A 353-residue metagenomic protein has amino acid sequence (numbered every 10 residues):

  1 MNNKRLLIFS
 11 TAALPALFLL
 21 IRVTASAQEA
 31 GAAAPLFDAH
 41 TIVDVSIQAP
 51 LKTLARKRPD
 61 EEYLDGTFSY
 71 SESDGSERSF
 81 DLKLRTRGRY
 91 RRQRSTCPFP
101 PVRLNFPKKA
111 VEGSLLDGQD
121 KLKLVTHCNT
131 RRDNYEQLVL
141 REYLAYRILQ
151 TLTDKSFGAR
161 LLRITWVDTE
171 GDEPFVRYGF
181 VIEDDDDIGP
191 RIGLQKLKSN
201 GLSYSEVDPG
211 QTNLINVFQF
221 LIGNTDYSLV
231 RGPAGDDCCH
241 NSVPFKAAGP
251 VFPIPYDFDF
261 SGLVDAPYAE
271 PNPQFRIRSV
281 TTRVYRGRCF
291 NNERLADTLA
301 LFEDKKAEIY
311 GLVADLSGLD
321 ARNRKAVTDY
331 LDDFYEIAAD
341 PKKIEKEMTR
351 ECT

Functional and structural regions predicted by a protein language model:
M1-R5: N-terminal secretory signal peptides that target proteins for export/translocation
L6-F9, S26: Short amphipathic alpha-helical "recognition" segments used for binding
L7, A16, A34-P35: Short non-domain terminal segments
F9-S10, V264: Extended rod-forming repeat segments used as scaffolds/tethers
S10-R22: Bacterial N-terminal signal peptides
A27-T353: Phosphate/dinucleotide-binding and metal-coordinating scaffold of catalytic cores in nucleotide-dependent enzymes
